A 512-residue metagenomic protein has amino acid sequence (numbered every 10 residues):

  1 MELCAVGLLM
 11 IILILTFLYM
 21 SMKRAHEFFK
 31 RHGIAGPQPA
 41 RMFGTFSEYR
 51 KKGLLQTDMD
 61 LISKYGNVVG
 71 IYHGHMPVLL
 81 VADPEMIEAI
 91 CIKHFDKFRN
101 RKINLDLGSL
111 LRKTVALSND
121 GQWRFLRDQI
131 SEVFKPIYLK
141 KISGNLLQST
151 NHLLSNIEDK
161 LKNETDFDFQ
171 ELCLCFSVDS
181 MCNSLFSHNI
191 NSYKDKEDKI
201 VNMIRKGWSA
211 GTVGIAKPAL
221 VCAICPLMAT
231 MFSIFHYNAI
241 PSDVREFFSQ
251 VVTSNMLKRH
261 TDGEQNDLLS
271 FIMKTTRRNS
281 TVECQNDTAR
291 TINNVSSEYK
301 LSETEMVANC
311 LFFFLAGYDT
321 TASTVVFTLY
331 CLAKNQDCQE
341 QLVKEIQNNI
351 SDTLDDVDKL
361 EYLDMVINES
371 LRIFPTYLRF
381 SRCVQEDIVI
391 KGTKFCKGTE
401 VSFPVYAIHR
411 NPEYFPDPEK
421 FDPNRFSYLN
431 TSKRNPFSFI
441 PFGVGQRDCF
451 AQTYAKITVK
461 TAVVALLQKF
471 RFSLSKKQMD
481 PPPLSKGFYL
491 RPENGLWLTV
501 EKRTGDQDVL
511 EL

Functional and structural regions predicted by a protein language model:
E2-C4, K274, Y489-L512: C-terminal helix/juxtamembrane-tail motif
E2-L111, G121, F125, K140 (+4 more regions): N-terminal membrane-proximal hinge/A-helix region immediately C-terminal to the signal-anchor transmembrane segment
F46-G66, E246, Q250, S254 (+3 more regions): Conserved cytochrome P450 K-helix E-x-x-R motif and the immediately C-terminal K′/meander segment
R99-L111, S118, Y138-S323: Cytochrome P450 heme-thiolate monooxygenase catalytic core
E132, L311, A316, L429-V459 (+1 more regions): Cytochrome P450 heme-thiolate "Cys pocket" and heme-binding signature region
T321-L332, A462: Short, small-residue alpha-helix embedded
Q336-Q339, Q452-L490: Cytochrome P450 heme-binding "Cys pocket" and the immediately downstream C-terminal segment
F403-N430: Conserved cytochrome P450 K-helix/beta-meander segment immediately N-terminal to the heme-binding cysteine loop
